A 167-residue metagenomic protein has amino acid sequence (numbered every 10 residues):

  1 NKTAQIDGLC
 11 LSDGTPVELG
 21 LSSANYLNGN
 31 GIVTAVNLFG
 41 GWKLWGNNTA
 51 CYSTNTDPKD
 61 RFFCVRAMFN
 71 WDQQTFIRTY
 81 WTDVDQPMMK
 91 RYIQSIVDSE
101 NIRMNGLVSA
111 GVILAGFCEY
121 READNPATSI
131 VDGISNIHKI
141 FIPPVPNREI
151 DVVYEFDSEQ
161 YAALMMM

Functional and structural regions predicted by a protein language model:
N1-S99, H138-M167: Long, contiguous, structured domain-core segments that constitute the functional module of a protein
Q94-G116: Short, hydrophobic/π-rich interface segment
M104, T128, H138-F141: C-terminal structured domains
G111-D132: Long, charged, glycine-rich C-terminal linkers/tails
